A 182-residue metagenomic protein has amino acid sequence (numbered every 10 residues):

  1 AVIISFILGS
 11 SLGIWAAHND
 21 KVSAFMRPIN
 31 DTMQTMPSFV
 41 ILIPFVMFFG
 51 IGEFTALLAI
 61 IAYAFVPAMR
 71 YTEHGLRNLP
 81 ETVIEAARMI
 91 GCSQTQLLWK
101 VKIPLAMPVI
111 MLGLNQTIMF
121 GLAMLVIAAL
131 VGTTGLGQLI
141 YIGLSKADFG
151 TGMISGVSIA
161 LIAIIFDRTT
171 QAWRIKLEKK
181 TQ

Functional and structural regions predicted by a protein language model:
A1-N30: Transmembrane-helix boundary motif in ABC transporter permease subunits
V2, S10-W15, L42-P44, F48 (+3 more regions): Alpha-helical transmembrane segments of multipass membrane proteins
A17, R27-A64: Generic hydrophobic transmembrane alpha-helix motif, especially the helices
M36, F48-F49, I61-F65, T72-L76 (+2 more regions): Hydrophobic/aromatic residues within the transmembrane alpha-helices of Major Facilitator Superfamily
M47, L76, G121-I162, E178-Q182: Glycine-rich helix-loop "coupling/hinge" segments at transmembrane-helix boundaries in multipass transporters
A62, Q94-A128, G150, I154 (+2 more regions): Transmembrane alpha-helices
A68-I110: Short cytoplasmic-facing helical segments at TM-TM junctions of multi-pass membrane proteins
R168-Q182: Transmembrane alpha-helical segments of polytopic membrane transport and secretion proteins
